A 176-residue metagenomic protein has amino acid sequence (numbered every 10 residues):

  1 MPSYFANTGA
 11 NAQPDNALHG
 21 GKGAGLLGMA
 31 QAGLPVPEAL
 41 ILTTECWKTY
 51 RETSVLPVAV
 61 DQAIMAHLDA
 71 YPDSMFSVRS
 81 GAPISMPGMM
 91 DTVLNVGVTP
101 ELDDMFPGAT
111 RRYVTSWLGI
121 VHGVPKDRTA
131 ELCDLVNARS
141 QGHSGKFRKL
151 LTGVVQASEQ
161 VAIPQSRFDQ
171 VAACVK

Functional and structural regions predicted by a protein language model:
M1-K176: Nucleotide/phosphate-binding sheet-loop regions of phosphoryl- and nucleotidyl-transfer enzymes
